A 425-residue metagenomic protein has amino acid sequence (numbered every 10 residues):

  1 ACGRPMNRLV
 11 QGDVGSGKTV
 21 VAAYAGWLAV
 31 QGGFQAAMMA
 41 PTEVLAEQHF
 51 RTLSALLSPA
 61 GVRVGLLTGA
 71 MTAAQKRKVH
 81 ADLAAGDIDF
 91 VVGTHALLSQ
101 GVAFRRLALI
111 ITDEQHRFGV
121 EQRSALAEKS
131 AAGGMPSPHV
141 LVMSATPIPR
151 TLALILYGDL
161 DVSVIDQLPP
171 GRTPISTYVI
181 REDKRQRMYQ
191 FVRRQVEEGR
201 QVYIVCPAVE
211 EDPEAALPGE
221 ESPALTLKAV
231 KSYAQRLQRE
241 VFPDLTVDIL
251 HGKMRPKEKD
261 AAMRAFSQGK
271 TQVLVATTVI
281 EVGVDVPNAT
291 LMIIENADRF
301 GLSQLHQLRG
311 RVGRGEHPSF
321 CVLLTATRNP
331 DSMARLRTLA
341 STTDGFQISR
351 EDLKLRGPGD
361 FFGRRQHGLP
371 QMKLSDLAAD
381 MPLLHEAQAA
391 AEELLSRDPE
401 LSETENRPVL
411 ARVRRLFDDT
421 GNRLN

Functional and structural regions predicted by a protein language model:
C2-R337, R397-E400, N425: Inter-lobe coupling/hinge segments of SF2-like helicase ATPases
F320, R328-N425: C-terminal accessory region of SF2 helicases/translocases
